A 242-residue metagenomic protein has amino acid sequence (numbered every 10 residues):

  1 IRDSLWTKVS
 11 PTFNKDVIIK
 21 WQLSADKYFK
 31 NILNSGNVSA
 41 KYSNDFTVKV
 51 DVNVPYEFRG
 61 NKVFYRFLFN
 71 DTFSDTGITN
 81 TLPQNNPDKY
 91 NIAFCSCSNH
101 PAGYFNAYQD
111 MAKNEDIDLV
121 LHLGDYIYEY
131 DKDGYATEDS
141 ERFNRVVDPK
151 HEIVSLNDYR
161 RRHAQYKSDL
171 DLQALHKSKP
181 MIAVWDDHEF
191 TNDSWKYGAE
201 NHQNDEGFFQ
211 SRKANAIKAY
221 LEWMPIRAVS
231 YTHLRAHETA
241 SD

Functional and structural regions predicted by a protein language model:
I1-S98, K113-I117: Acidic, histidine-bearing metal-coordination/catalytic regions of metal-dependent phosphoesterases
N14, Y56, T72, H100-Y104 (+6 more regions): Active-site-proximal structural scaffolding
S74-G134, D139, R145-P149: An acidic-aromatic substrate-binding cleft motif
F94-P101, E141-S168, N201-F209: The substrate-binding groove and active-site-proximal loops of carbohydrate-active enzymes, especially glycoside
A102-G103, Y128-K132, A136-T137, V184 (+2 more regions): Short catalytic/ligand-binding loop motif for oxyanion handling, primarily in non-cytosolic enzymes, centered on
D116-L119, K177-M181: Loop/turn elements at helix/coil->beta-strand transitions in domains of secreted/extracellular proteins
A174, P180-A199, N215-R227, S241: Extended catalytic-interface subdomain
H233-D242: Single conserved hydrophobic/aromatic residue that forms the stacking wall/gate of nucleotide- or nucleobase-binding
